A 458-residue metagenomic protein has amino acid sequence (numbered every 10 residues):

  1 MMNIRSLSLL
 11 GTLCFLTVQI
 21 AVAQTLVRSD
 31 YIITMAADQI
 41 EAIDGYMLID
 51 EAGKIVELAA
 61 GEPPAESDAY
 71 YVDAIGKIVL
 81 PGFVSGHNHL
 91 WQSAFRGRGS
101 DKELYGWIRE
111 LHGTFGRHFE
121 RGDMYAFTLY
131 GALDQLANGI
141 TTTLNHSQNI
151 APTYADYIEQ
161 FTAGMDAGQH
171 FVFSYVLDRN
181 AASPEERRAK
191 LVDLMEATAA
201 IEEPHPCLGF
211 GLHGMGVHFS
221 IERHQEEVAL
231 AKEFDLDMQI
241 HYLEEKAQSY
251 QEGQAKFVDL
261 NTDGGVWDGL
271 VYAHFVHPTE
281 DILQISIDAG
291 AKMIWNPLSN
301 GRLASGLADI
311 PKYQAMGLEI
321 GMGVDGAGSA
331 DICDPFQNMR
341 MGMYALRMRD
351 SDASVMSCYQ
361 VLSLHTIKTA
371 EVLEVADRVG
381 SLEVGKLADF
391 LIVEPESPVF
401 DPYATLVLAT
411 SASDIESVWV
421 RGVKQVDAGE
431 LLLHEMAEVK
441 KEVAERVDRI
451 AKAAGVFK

Functional and structural regions predicted by a protein language model:
M2, A21-E66: N-terminal metal-binding scaffold of metallo-dependent hydrolase/deaminase domains
T25-S29, E51, A65-G106, L129 (+1 more regions): Replace "His-x-His-based motif
L48, R98-Q169, V192-I201, A444-R449: Alpha-helical scaffold segments that flank or form the walls of functional sites
A94-M124, K246-G269, A289-K292, F336 (+1 more regions): Active-site gating loops and adjacent loop-to-helix segments of metal-dependent hydrolytic enzymes
R98, P184, S220-R223, K246-V258 (+4 more regions): Histidine/acidic-residue-rich catalytic or RNA/ligand-binding cores of hydrolases and nuclease-related proteins
Y154-D281: Metal-coordinating catalytic core of metallo-dependent amide/deamination hydrolases
D263-G265, G269, P311-S397, L408-A412: His/Asp/Glu-enriched, well-ordered alpha-helical/loop segment that forms or immediately abuts the divalent-metal
L387-K440: C-terminal cap of metal-dependent C-N hydrolases
